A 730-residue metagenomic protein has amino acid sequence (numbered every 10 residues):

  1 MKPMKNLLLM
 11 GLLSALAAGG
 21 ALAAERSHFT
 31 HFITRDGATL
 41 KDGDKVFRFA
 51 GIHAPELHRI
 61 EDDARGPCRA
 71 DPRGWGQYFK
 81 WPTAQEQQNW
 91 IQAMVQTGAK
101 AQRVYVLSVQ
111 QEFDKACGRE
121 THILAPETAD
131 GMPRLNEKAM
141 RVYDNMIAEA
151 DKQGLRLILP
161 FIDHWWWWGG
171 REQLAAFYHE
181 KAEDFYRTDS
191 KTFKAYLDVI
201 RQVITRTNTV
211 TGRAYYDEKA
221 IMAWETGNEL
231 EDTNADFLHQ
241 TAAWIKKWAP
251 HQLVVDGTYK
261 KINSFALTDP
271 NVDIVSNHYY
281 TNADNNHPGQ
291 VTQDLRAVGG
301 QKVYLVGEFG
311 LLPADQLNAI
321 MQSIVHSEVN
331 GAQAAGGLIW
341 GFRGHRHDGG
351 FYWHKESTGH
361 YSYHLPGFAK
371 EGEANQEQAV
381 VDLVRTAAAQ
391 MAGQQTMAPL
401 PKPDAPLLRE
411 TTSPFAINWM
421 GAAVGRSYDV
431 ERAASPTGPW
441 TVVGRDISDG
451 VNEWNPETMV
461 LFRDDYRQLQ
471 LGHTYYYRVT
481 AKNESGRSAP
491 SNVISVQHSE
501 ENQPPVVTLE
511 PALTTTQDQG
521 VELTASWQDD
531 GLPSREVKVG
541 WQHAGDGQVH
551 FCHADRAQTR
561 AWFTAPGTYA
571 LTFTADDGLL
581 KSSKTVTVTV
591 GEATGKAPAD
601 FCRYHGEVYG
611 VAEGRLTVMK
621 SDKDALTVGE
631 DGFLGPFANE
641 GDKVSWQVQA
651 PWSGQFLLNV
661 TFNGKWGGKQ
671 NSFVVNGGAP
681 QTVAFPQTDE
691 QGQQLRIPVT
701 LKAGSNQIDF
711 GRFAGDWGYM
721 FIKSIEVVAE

Functional and structural regions predicted by a protein language model:
R26-I274, H278-N286, A297-K302, P313 (+2 more regions): Active-site mouth of glycoside hydrolases
R35-G37, L57, T516-V521, P533-V537 (+4 more regions): Extracytoplasmic
L305-M391: Substrate-binding cleft of secreted/luminal carbohydrate-active enzymes
Q390-V424, L471, A489-E501: Pro/Thr/Ser/Gly-rich low-complexity, intrinsically disordered linker/stalk tracts
G421-R426, N483, S526-L532, G545 (+2 more regions): Extracellular acidic, Ser/Thr/Pro-rich low-complexity tracts
D429-Q470: Recognizes extended acidic, P/S/T-rich segments that occur within or adjacent to Ig-like beta-sandwich modules
L469-S485: Beta-strand-rich modules
